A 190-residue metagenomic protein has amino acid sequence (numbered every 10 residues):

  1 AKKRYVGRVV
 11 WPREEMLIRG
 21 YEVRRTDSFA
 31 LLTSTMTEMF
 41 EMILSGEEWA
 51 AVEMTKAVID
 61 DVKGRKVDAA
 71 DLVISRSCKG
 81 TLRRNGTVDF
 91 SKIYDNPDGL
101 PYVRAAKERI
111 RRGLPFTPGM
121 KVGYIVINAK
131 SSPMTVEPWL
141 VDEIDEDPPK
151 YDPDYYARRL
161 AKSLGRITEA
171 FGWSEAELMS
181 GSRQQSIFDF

Functional and structural regions predicted by a protein language model:
A1-F190: DNA-dependent DNA polymerase catalytic subunits
